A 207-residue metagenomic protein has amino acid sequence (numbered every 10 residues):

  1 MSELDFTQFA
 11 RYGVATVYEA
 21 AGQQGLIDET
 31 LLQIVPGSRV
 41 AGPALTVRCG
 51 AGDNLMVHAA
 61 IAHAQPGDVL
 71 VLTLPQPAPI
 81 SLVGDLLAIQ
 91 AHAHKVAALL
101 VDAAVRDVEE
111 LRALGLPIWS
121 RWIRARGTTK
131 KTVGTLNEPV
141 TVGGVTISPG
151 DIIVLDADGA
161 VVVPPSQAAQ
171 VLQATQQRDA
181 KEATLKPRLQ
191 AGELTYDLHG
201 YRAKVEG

Functional and structural regions predicted by a protein language model:
M1-P149, V163-T195, G200-G207: Feature captures the catalytic cores and cofactor-binding loops of soluble hydro-lyases/lyases that act on carboxylate
I153: C-terminal binding/interaction regions
D156: Beta-strand-loop-alpha-helix segment that lines the small-molecule cofactor/substrate pocket of alpha/beta enzymes
G159-V161: Channel- or pocket-lining gating/hinge segments that regulate access to a cavity or pore
